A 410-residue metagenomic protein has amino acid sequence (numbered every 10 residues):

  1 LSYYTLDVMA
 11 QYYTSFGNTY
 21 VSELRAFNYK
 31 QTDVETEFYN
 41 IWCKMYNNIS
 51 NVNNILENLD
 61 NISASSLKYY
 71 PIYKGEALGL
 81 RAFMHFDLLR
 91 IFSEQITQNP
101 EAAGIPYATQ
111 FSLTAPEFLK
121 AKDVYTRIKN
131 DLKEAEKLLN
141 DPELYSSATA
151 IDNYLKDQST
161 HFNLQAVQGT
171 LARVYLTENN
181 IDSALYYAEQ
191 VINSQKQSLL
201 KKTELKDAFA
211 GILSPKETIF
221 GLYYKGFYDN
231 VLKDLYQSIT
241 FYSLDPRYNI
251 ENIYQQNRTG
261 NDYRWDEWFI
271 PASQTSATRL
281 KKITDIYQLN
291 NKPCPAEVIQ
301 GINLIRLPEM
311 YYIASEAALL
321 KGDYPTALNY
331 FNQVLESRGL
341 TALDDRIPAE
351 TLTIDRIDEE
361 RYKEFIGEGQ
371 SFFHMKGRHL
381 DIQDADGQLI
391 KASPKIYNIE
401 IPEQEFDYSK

Functional and structural regions predicted by a protein language model:
S2-Q11, E94-E101, L144-K233, D345-I347: Short, surface-exposed recognition loops and adjoining beta-strand edges that mediate ligand/DNA contacts, enriched
V21-F92, F118-K122, L139, E297-I302 (+2 more regions): Conserved, well-structured interaction surfaces
I49-V52, L56, Y125, L132 (+3 more regions): Inward-facing hydrophobic residues that define packing positions of alpha-helical scaffold repeats
I91-T126: Short coil/linker segments at helix-helix boundaries
H161, L185-L307, T341, E350 (+5 more regions): Hydrophobic-face positions in mid-chain alpha helices that act as interaction patches
